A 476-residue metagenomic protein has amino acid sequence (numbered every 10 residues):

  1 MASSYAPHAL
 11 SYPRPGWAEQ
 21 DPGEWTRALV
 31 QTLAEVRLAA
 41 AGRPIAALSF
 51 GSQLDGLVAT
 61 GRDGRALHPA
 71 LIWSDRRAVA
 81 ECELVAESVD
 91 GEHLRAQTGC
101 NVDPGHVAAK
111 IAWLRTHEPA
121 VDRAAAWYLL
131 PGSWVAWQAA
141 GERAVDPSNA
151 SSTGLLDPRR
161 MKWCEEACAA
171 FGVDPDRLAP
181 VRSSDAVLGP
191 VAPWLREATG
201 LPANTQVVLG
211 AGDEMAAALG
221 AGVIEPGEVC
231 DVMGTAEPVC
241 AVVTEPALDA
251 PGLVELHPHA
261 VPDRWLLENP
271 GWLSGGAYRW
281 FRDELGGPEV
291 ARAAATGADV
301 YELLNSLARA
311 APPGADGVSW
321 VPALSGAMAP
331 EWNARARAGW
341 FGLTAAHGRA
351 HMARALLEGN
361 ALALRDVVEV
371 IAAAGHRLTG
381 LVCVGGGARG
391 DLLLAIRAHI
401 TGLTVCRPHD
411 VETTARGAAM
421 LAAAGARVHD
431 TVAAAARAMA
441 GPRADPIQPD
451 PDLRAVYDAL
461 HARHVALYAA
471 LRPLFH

Functional and structural regions predicted by a protein language model:
M1-H68, A96, R196-E197, L201-L209 (+5 more regions): N-terminal glycine/serine-rich phosphate-binding loop of ATP-dependent small-molecule kinases, especially carbohydrate
Y5-H8, S183, P449: Active-site donor-binding loop signature of nucleotide-sugar glycosyltransferases
A6-P7, W73, W272: A generic structural motif
D21, D75, D213: Short, conserved phosphate/pyrophosphate- and ester-handling motifs at nucleotide-, phospho-/glycolipid
A34-W73, N101-V107, G132, A136-D157 (+2 more regions): Short beta-strand-loop/turn "lid" adjacent to the catalytic site in phosphate-handling enzymes
V79, A86-A144, N149, G154-G172 (+2 more regions): Active-site core segments that coordinate phosphate-bearing ligands/cofactors across diverse enzyme families
A179-V187, A294-Y301: Short linear loop/turn motifs
